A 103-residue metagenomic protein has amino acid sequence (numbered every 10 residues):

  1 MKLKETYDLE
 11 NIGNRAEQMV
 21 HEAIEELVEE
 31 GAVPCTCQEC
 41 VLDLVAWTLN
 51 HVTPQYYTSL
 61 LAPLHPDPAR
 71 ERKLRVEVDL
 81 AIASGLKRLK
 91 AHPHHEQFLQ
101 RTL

Functional and structural regions predicted by a protein language model:
M1-L103: Charged, amphipathic alpha-helical regulatory modules used for macromolecular assembly or allosteric control
